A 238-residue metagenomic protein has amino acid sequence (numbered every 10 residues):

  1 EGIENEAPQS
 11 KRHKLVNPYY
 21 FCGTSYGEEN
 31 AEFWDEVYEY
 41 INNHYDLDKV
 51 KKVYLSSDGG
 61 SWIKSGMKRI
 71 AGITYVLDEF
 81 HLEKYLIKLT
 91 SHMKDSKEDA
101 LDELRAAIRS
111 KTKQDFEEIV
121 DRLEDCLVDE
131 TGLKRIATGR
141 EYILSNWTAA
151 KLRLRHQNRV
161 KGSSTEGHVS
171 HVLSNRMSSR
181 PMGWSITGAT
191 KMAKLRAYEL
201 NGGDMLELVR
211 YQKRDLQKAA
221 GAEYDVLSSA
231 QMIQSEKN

Functional and structural regions predicted by a protein language model:
E1-N238: Catalytic center-proximal scaffold of phosphoryl-transfer enzymes
